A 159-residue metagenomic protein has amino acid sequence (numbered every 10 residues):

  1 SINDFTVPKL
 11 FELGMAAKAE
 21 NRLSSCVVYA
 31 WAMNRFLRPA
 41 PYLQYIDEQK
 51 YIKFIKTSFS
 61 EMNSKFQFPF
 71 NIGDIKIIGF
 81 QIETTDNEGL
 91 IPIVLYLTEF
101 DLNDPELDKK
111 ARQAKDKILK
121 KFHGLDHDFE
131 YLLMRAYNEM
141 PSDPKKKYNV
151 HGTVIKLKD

Functional and structural regions predicted by a protein language model:
S1-D4, K120-N149, D159: Short beta-strand edge/turn micro-motifs at domain boundaries
S1-F5, G79-N87: Surface-exposed, polar helix/loop patches in the mature regions of secreted/periplasmic/lumenal proteins that form
N3-M62: Alpha-helical protein-protein interaction scaffolds
V27, I91-Y96, D128-M134: Hydrophobic beta-strand segments of well-ordered beta-sheets in folded domains
Y51-Q81: Alpha-helical linker/edge segments of TPR/alpha-solenoid repeat scaffolds and analogous pre-/post-domain helices
D86-P105: Short glycine-rich, basic-tinged beta-strand/loop micro-motifs
T98-D101, K109-L132: Extended alpha-helical scaffolding regions
